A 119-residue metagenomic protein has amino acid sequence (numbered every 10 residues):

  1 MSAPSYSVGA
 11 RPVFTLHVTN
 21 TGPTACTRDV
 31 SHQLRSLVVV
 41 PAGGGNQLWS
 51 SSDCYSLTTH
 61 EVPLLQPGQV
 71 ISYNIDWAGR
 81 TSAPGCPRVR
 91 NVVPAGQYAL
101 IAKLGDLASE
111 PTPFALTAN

Functional and structural regions predicted by a protein language model:
M1-G45, W49-Q66, K103, L107-N119: Primarily secretory-pathway and cell-envelope proteins
P63-A78: Short Pro-Gly-centered flexible turn/kink motifs
N74-N91: Signal that preferentially marks extracellular ectodomain short beta-strand elements of beta-sandwich modules
V89-P94, A118-N119: A short, hydrophobic/aromatic-rich structural module that often spans a beta strand with its adjoining loop
G96-A102: A short tyrosine-centered beta-strand micro-motif
